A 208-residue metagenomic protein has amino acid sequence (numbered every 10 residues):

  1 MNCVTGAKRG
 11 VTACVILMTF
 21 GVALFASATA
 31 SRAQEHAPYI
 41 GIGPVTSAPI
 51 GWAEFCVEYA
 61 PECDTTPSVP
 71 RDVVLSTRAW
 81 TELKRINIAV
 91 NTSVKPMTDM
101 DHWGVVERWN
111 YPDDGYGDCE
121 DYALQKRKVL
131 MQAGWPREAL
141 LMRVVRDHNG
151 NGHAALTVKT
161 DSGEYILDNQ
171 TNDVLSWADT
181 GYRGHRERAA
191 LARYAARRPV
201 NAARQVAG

Functional and structural regions predicted by a protein language model:
M1-N2, F25, C119: Helix-centric, low-specificity signal for extended rod-like, repetitive segments
M1-R9: N-terminal secretory signal peptides that target proteins for export/translocation
G10, T19, P49-G51: Short hydrophobic "helix-edge" motifs at membrane interfaces and signal-peptide entry regions
A13-A26: Bacterial N-terminal signal peptides
A30-G208: A structural boundary/capping signal
